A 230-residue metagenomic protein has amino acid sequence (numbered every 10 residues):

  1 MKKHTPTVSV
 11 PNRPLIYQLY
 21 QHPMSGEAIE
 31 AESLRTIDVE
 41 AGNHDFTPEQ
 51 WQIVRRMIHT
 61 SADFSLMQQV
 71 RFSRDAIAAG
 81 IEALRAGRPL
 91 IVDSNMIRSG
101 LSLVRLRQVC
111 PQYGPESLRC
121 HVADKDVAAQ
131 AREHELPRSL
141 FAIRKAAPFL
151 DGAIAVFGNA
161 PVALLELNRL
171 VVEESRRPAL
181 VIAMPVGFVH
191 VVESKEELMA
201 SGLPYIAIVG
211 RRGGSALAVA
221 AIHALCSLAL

Functional and structural regions predicted by a protein language model:
K2-V92: Electropositive, gly/pro-rich neighborhoods at or near active sites that engage anionic ligands
I16, T36-H44, T60-F64, A83-G87 (+6 more regions): Change "in soluble alpha/beta enzymes" to "in soluble alpha/beta proteins
A28, H134-N168: Internal catalytic-core helix/loop-beta-alpha segment that presents or stabilizes conserved functional determinants
I91, I154-G158, I182: Structural motif
L106-L150: Long, charge-dense
A179-V189: ADP-ribose/adenylate-binding Rossmann-like module
V189-L230: C-terminal functional extensions of proteins
